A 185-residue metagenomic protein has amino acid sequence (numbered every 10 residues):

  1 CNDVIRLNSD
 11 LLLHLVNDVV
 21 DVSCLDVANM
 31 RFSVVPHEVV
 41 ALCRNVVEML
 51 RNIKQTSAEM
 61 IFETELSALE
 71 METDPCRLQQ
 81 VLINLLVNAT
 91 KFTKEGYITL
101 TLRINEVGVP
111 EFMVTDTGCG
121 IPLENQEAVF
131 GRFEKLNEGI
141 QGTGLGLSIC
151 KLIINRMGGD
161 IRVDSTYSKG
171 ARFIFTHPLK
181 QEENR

Functional and structural regions predicted by a protein language model:
L7-L12: Short alpha-helical segment of the dimerization/phosphotransfer core of two-component systems
S23-V34: Helix-loop junction within the histidine kinase core
S33-E38, E59-L69: Conserved catalytic submotifs in the C-terminal HATPase_c
A89-T90: Short helix-loop "hinge" at the ATP-lid/N-box region of the Bergerat-fold HATPase_c
I121-F133: Short conserved segment of the HATPase_c
G146, C150: Short alpha-helical Gxxx[C/S/T] motif in the catalytic ATP-binding
